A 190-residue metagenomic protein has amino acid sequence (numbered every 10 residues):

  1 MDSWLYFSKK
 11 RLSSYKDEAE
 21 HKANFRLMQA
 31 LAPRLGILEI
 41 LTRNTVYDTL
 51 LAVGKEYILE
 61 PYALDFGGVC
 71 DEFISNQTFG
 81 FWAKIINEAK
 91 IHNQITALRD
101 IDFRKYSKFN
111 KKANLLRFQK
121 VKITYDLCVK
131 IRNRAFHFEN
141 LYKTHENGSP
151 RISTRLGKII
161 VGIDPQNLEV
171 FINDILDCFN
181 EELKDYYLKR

Functional and structural regions predicted by a protein language model:
M1-I131, Y142-R190: Extended intrinsically disordered or low-complexity regions, especially N/C-terminal cytosolic tails and loops, rather
